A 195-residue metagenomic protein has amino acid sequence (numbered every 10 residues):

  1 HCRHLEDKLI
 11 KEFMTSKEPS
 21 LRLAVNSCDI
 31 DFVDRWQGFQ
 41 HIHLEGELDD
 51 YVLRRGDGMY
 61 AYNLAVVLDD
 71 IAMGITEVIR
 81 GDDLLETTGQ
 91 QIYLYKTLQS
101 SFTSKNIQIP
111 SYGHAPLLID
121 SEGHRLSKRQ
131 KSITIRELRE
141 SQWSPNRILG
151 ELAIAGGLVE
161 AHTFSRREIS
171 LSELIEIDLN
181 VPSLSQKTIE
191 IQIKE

Functional and structural regions predicted by a protein language model:
H1-S127, T134-R139, I193-E195: Active-site cores that bind ATP or allylic diphosphates and position pyrophosphate for catalysis
K11-E12, E18, N26-C28, H124-E195: Non-catalytic terminal extensions that flank enzyme cores
